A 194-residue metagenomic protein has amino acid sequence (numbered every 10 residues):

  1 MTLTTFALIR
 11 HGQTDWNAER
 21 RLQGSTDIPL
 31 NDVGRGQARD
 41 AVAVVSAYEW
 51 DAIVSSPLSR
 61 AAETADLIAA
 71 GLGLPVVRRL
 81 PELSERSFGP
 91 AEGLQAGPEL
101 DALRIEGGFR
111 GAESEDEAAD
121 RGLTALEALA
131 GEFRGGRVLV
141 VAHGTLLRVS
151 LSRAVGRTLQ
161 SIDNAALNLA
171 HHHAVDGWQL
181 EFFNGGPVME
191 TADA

Functional and structural regions predicted by a protein language model:
M1-L3, L74, R79, R86-G97 (+1 more regions): Acidic, low-complexity terminal tails and accessory targeting/binding regions of phosphate-metabolizing enzymes
T4-L72, G111, D116: Active-site-proximal alpha-helix that buttresses catalytic centers in soluble enzyme cores
F6, G136-G144: Generic beta-sheet signal
T14, L146-L147: Short active-site segment of divalent metal-dependent hydrolases/proteases that encodes the spacing between
A47-E49, L129-G136: Glycine-rich phosphate-binding loop signature in dinucleotide/nucleotide-binding domains
S55-S56, D120, V141-A142: Short beta-strand scaffold positions
L67, V149, R153: Active-site signature of alpha/beta-hydrolase-fold catalytic machinery across serine- and Asp/Cys-nucleophile hydrolases
E99-E117: Short glycine/proline- and acidic residue-enriched helix-loop micro-motifs that form flexible lids or anion-recognition
